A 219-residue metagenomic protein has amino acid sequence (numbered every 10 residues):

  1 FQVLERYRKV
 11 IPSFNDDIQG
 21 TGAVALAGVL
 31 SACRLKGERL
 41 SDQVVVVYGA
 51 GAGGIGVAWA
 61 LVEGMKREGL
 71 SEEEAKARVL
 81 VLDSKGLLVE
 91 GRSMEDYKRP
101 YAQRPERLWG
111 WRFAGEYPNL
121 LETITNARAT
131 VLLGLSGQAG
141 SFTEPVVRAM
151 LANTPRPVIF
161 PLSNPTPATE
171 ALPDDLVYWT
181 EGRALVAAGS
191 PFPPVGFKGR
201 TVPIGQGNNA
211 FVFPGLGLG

Functional and structural regions predicted by a protein language model:
F1-G20: Pre-Walker A segment
Q2-R6, L26-A27, G37, G56-V62 (+4 more regions): Short acidic, glycine/serine/threonine-rich loops at helix termini
K9-P12, L30-E38, E63-R67, A152-P155 (+2 more regions): Generic secondary-structure signature for well-ordered alpha-helical cores
I11-S13, V44-V45, A77-L80, T130-L133 (+3 more regions): Structural motif
F14-D16, V46, A50, L135-A139 (+1 more regions): Glycine- and other small-residue-rich loops at beta-strand/loop junctions that grip anionic moieties
F14-G20, K36, D42, P161-G219: Adenosine-phosphate binding glycine-rich loop
I18-Q19, A23-V131: Glycine-rich phosphate/diphosphate-binding loop of Rossmann-like nucleotide-binding domains
E116-E181, F192-V195, G205: Long hydrophobic segments that form regular secondary structure
